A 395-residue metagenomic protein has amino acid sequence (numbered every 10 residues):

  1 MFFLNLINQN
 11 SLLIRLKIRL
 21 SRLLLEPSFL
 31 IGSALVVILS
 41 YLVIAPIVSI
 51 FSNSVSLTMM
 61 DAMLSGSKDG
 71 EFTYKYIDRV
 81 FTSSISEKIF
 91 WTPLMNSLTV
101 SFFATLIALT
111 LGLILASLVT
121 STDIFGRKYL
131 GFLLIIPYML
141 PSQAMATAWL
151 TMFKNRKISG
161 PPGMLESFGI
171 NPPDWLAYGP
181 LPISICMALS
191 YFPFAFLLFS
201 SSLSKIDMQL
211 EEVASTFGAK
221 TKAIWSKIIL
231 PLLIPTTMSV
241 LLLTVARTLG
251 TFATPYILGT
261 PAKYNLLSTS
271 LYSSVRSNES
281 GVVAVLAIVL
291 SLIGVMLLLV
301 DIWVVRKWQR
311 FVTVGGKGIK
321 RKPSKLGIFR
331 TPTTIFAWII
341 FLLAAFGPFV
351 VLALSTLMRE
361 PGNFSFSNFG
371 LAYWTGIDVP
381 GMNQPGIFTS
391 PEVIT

Functional and structural regions predicted by a protein language model:
M1-A34, I302-I340: Transmembrane alpha-helical segments of polytopic membrane transport and secretion proteins
R15-L20, F72-I85, F369-P385: A short amphipathic helical element positioned immediately N-terminal to and/or at the very start of a transmembrane
P27-S65, F81-S204, I228-A253, I257 (+3 more regions): Membrane-water interface segments at the C-terminal ends of transmembrane alpha-helices in multi-pass inner-membrane
M59-D69, Y74, E212, K220-A223 (+2 more regions): Juxtamembrane inter-helical linkers in multi-pass membrane proteins
S65-G66, K154, F252-S277, N363-N368: Glycine-rich helix-loop "coupling/hinge" segments at transmembrane-helix boundaries in multipass transporters
F72-T73, F199-E212, T221, I234 (+3 more regions): Transmembrane helix boundary and interhelical loop/hinge segments in multi-pass membrane proteins
T122-F125, S204-Q209, A219-K222, T260-Y264 (+1 more regions): Juxtamembrane helix-boundary/capping and inter-helix hinge elements in multi-pass membrane proteins
F217-A219, P231: Glycine/proline-centered hinge or cleavage motifs at structural transition points of membrane proteins
